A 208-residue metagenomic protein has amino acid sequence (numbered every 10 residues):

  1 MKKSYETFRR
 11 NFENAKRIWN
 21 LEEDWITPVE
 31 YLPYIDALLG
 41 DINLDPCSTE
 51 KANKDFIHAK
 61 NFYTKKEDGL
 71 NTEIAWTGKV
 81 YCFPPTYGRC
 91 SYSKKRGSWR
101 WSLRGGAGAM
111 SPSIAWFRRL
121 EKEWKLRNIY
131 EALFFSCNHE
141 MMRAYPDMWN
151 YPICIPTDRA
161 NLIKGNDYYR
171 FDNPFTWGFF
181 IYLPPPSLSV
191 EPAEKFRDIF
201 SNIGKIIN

Functional and structural regions predicted by a protein language model:
M1-N208: Class I S-adenosyl-L-methionine-dependent methyltransferase catalytic core
